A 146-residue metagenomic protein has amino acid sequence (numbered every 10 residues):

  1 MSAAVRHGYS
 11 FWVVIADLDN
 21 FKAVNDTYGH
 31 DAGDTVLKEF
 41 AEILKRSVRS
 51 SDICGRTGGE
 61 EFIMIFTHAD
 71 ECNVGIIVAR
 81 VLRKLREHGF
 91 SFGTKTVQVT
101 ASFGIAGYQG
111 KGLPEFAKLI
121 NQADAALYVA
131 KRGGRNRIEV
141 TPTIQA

Functional and structural regions predicted by a protein language model:
M1-W12, D19-R46, G55-G59, I63-M64 (+3 more regions): Conserved long alpha-helical elements within nucleotide-processing catalytic cores of c-di-GMP signaling and class III
D26, I65-A69, R86, Y108-Q109 (+1 more regions): Residue-level recognition of strand-loop junctions within catalytic nucleotide-signaling folds
A32, G93-K95: Glycine-rich helix-loop "coupling/hinge" segments at transmembrane-helix boundaries in multipass transporters
I53-R56, V97: A short pre-motif secondary-structure segment
G75, A79, Y108-A146: Catalytic-core segments of nucleotide cyclases and related cyclic-nucleotide turnover enzymes
Q98-T100, A146: A structural micro-motif at secondary-structure boundaries
